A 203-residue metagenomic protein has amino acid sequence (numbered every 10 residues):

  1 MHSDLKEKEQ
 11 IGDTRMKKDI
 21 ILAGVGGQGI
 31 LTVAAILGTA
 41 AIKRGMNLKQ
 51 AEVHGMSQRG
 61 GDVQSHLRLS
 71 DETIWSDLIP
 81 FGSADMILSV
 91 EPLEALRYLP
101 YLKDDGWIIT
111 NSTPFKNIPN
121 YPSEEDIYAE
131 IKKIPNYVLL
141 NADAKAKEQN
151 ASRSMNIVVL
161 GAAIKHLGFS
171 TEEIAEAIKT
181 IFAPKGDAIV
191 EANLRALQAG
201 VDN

Functional and structural regions predicted by a protein language model:
M1-L5: Cys/His-coordinated zinc-binding microdomains
K8-N203: Active-site cofactor/cluster-binding pocket
